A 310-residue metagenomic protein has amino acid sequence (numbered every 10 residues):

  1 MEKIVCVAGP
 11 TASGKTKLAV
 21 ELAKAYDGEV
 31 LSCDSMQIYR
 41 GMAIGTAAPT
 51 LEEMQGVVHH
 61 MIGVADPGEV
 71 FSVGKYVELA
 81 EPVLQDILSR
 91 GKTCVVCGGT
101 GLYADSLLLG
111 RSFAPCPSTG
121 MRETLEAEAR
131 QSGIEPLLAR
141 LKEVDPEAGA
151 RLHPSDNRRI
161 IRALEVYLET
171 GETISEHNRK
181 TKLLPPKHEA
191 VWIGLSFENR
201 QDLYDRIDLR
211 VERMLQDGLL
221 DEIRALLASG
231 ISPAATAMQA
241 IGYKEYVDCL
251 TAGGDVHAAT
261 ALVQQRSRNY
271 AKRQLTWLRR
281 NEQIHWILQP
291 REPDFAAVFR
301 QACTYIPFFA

Functional and structural regions predicted by a protein language model:
M1-A310: Phosphate/pyrophosphate-binding catalytic cores of soluble transferases and nucleic-acid-acting enzymes
